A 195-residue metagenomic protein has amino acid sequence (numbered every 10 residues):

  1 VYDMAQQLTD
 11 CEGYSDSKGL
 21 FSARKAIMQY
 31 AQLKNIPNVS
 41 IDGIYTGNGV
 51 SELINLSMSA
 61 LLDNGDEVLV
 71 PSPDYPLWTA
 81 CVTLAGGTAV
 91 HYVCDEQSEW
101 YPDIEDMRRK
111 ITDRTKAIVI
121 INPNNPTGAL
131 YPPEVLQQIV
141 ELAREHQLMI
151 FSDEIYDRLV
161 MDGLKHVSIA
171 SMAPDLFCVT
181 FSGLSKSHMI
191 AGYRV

Functional and structural regions predicted by a protein language model:
V1-G49, L56: N-terminal small-domain helix-loop-helix segment of the aminotransferase-like
N38-I44, N64-E67, R114, D175-C178: Short acidic capping loops at alpha-helix termini that bridge into adjacent secondary structure
A60-V82: Conserved PLP-anchoring active-site segment centered on the Schiff-base-forming lysine
L84-V90: A short helix-loop-beta submotif of the ANL/AMP-binding
A85, E145-H146, L176: Helix C-cap/helix->beta junction micro-motif
V90, E96-D162: Active-site phosphate-binding strand-loop segment of PLP-dependent enzymes
M172-V195: Active-site PLP attachment segment
